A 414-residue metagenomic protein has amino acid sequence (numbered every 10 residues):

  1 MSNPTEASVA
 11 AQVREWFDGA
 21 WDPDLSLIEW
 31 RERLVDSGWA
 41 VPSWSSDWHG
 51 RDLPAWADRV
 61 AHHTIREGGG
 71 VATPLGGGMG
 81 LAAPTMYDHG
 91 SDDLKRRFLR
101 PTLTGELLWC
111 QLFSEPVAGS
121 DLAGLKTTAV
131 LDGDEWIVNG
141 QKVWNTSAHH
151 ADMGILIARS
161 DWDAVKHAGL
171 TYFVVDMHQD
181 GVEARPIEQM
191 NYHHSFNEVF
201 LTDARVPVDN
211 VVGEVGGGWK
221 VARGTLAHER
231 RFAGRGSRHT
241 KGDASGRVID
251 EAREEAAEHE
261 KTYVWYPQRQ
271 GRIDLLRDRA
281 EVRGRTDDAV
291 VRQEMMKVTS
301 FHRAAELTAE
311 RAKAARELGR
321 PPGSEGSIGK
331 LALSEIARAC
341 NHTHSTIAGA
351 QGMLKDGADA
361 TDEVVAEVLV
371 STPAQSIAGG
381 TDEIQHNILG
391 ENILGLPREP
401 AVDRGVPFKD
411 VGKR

Functional and structural regions predicted by a protein language model:
M1-G76, L94-P101, L108, V248 (+7 more regions): Amphipathic, small/basic residue-rich leader segments at the start of a protein or domain
D22, R51, N145, S327-R414: Alpha-helix capping/hinge segments and adjacent helical runs
D36-G105, S147-M153, H302, A309 (+4 more regions): Internal helix-loop-helix
G105-F113, I157: A short, Trp-centered hydrophobic/proline-enriched beta-strand micro-motif
T127-V130: A structural signal for short hydrophobic beta-strand segments in well-ordered beta-sheet cores
D134, N139-I187, F196-N197, R223: A short core secondary-structure module
V182-R303, Q375, V411-R414: Glycine-rich beta->alpha junctions and the first turn(s) of the following alpha-helix
R292-K297, S324-L331: Short, charged, amphipathic alpha-helical segments
